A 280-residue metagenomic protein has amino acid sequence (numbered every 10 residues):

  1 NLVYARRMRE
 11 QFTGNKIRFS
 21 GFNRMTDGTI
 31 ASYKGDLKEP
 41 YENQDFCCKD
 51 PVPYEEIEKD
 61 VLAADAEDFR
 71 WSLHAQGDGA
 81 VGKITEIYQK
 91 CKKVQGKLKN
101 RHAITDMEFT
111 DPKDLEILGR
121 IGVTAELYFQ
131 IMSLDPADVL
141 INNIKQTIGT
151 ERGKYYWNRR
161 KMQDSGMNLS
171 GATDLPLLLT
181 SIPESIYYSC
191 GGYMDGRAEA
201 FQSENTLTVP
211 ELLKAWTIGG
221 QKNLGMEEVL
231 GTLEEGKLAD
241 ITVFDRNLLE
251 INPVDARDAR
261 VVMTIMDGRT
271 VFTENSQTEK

Functional and structural regions predicted by a protein language model:
N1-G82, E86, V94, I117-Q130 (+1 more regions): Metal-coordinating catalytic core of metallo-dependent amide/deamination hydrolases
S32, F272-T273: A sequence-level detector of short linear motifs
L37-K38, E184, E250, T278: Residue-level detector of alpha-helical segments with a strong bias toward transmembrane helices and their helix-loop
L62-S72, G79-H102, M107, P112-E116 (+4 more regions): His/Asp/Glu-enriched, well-ordered alpha-helical/loop segment that forms or immediately abuts the divalent-metal
T273-K280: Glycine- and charge-enriched low-complexity intrinsically disordered segments
